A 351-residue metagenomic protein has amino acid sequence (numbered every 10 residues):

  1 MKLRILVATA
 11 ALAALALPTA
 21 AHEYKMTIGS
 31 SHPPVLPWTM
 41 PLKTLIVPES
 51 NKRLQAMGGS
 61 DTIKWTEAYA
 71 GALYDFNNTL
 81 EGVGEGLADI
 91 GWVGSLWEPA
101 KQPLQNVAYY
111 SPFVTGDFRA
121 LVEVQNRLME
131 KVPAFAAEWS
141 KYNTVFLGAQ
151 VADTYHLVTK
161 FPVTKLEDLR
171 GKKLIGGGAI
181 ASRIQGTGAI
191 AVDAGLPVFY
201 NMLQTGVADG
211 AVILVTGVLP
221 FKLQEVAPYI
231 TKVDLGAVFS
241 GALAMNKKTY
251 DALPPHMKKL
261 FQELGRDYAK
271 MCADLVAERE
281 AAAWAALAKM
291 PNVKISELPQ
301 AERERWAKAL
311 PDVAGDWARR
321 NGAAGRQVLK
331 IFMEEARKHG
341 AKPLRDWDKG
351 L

Functional and structural regions predicted by a protein language model:
M1, A21-H22: Absolute protein N-terminus
M1-V7: Bacterial N-terminal signal peptides that target proteins for export
A8-T9, T19: Cleavable N-terminal signal peptides
A11-A13: Repetitive helical segments and hydrophobic/amphipathic motifs
L15-A21: Sec/Tat signal peptide C-region and signal peptidase I cleavage site
H22-A120, F135-L351: N-terminal secretory/targeting leader peptides
L121-A134: Signature of the catalytic double-stranded beta-helix
